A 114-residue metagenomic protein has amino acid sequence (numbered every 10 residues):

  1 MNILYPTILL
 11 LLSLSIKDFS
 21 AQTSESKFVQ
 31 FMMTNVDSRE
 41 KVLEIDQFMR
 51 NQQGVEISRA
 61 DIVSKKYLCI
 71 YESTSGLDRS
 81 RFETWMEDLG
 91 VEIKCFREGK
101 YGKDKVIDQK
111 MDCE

Functional and structural regions predicted by a protein language model:
M1-S26: Bacterial Sec-dependent N-terminal signal peptides
L14-S15, M33, I70: Conserved short-loop catalytic and cofactor-binding motifs
Q22-V36: Short glycine-/aliphatic-rich beta-strand segments at the starts of folded cytosolic domains
S26, L43-W85: N-terminal, post-signal-peptide region of Sec/Tat-exported proteins
D37-L43: Conserved redox-active cysteine motifs that mediate thiol-disulfide chemistry, especially di-cysteine Cys-X(1-2)-Cys
E72, K103-E114: Short, low-order "capping/linker" segments at domain edges
L89-I107: Conserved short beta-strand edge segments in small beta-sheet-based binding/regulatory domains
